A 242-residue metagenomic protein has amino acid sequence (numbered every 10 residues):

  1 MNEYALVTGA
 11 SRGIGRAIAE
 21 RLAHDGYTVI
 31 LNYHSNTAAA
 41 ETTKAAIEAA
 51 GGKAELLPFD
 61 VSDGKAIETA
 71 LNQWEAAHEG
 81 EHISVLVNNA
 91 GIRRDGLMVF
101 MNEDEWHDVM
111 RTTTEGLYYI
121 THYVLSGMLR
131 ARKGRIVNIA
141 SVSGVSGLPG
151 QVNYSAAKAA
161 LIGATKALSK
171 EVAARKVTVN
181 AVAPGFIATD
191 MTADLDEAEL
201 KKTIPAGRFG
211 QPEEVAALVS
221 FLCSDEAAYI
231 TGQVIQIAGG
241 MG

Functional and structural regions predicted by a protein language model:
S11-R12: Conserved glycine-rich cofactor-binding loop
I83, L97-M98, N102-H107, L200: Substrate-binding pocket helix/loop in short-chain dehydrogenase/reductase
T121, A157, T165: Active-site helix of classical SDR
L125, K133, Q211-I237: C-terminal substrate-recognition "lid" of short-chain dehydrogenase/reductases
S126, K170-A174, A228: Alpha-helical segment proximal to the catalytic Tyr-Lys
S141: Residue(s) in the substrate-gating loop at a strand-loop-helix junction that position the organic substrate next
V145-P149, A198, K202, S220 (+1 more regions): Short C-terminal tail/terminal secondary-structure segment of NAD(P)H-dependent dehydrogenase/reductase domains
